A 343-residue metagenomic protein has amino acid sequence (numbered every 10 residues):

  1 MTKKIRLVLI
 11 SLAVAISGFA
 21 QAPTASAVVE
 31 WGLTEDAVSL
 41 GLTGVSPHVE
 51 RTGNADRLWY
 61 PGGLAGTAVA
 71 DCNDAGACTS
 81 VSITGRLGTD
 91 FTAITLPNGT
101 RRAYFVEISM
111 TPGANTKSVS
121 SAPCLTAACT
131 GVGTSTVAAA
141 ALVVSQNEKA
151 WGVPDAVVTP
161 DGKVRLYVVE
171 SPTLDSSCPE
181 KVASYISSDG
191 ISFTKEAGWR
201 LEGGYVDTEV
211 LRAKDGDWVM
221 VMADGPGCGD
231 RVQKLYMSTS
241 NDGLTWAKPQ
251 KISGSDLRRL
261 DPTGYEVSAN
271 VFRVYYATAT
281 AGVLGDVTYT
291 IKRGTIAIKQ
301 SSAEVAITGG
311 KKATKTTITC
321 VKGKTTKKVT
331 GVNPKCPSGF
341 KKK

Functional and structural regions predicted by a protein language model:
T2-A27: Secretory targeting and sorting signals
L7, S11-A15, G216, N270 (+2 more regions): A generic structural micro-environment signature that highlights single residues at secondary-structure boundaries
A25-A27, K299-K343: Polybasic, low-complexity, intrinsically disordered segments
A27-I307: Carbohydrate-active catalytic/glycan-binding domains of CAZyme proteins, especially the secreted or lumenal ectodomains
